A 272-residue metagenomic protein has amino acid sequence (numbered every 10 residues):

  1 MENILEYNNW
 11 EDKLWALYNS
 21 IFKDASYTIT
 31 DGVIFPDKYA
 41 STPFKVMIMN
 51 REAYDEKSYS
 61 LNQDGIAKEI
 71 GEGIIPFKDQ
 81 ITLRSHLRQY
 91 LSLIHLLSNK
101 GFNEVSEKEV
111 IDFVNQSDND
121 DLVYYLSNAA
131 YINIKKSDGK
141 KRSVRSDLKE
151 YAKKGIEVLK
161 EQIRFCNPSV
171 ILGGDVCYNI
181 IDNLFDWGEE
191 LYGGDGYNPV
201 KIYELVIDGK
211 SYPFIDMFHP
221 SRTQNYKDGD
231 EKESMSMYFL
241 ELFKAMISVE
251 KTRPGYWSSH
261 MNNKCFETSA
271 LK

Functional and structural regions predicted by a protein language model:
E2-C166: A polyanion-binding, active-site-adjacent surface
E2-N9, S146-K160, N179-K272: C-terminal capping/extension of enzyme domains
V46, S169-I171, P213-F214: Hydrophobic beta-strand segments of well-ordered beta-sheets in folded domains
N50, S169-Y178: Glycine-rich anion-binding loop/nest that anchors nucleotide
A53, K135, V176-Y178, S221: Catalytic metal-binding/acid-base residues of hydrolase active sites
I132, G174, F218: Active-site flanking residues adjacent to catalytic metal/cofactor-binding acidic residues
